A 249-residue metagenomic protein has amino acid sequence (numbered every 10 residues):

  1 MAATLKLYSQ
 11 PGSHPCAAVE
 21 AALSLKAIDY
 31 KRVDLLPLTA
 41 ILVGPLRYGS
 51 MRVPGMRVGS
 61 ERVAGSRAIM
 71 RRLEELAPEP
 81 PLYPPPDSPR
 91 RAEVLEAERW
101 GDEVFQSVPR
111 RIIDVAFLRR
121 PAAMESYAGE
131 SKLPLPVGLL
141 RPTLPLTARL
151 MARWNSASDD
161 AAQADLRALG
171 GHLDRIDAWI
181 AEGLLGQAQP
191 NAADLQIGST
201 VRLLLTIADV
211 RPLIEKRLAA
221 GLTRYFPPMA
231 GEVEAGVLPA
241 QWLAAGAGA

Functional and structural regions predicted by a protein language model:
M1-P134: GST-like domain detector, emphasizing the conserved glutathione-binding G-site in the N-terminal thioredoxin-like
R57, R67, P86-D87, Q189 (+2 more regions): Solvent-exposed, flexible loop/coil residues
R72, A97-W100, P142, L146-R149 (+2 more regions): Residues that form generic nucleotide/phosphate-binding pockets
P85-A97, L135-A148, G236-A249: A short, terminal or domain-edge coil/loop segment
L95, G170-D174, T223: Generic alpha-helical structural signal
Q106-E215: GST-like fold's C-terminal all-alpha helical module
V201-A249: Long, positively charged, glycine-interspersed low-complexity recognition regions
